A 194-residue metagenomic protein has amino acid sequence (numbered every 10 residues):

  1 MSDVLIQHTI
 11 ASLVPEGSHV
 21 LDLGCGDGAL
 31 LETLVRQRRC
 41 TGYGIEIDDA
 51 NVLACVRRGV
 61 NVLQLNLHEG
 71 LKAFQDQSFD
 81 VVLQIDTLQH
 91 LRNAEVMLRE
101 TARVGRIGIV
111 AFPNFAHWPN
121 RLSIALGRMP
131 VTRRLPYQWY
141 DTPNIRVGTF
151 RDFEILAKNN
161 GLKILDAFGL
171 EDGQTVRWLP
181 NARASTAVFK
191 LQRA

Functional and structural regions predicted by a protein language model:
S2-G17: Conserved alpha-helix/loop element of class I SAM-dependent methyltransferases that forms part of the SAM/SAH-binding
G24-G26: Class I SAM-dependent methyltransferase "Motif I" SAM/SAH-binding loop
G28-E32: Glycine-rich SAM-binding Motif I of class I
T33-G70: Class I SAM-dependent methyltransferase SAM/SAH-binding core
G70-D76: Short conserved loop adjoining the S-adenosyl-L-methionine
V81-R92: A short SAM/SAH-binding and catalytic strip from SAM-dependent methyltransferases
E95-R103, I107-A194: S-adenosyl-L-methionine-dependent methyltransferase catalytic module, highlighting the catalytic core
